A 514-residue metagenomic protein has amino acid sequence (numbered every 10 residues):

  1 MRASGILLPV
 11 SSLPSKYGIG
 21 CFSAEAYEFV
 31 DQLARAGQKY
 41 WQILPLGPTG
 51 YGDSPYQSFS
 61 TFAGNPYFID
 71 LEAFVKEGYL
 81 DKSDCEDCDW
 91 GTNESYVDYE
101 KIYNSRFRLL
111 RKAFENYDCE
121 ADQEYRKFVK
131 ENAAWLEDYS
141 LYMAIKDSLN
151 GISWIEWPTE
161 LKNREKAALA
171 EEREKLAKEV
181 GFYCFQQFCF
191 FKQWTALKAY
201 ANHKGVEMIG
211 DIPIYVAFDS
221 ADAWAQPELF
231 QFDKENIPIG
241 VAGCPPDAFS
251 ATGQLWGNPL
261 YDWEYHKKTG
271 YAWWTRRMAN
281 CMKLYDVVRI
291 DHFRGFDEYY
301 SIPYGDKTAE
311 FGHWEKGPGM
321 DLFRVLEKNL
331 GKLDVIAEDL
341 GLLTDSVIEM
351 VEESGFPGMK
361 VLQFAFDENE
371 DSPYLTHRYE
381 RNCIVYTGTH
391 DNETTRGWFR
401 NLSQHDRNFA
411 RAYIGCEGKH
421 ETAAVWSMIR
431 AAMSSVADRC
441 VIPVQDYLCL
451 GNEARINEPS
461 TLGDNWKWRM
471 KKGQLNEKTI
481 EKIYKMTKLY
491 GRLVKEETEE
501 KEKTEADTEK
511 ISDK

Functional and structural regions predicted by a protein language model:
M1-A24, Q32, A36: Mature N-terminal, pre-catalytic/accessory segment of carbohydrate-active enzymes
P9, S15, D53-Q187, F191 (+4 more regions): Alpha-amylase-like alpha-glycosidases and glucanotransferases acting on alpha-linked glucans and related
E25-T49, L284-Y285: Catalytic domains of carbohydrate-active enzymes, especially glycoside hydrolases
A34, W194-N202, E327, V351-E352: Surface-exposed amphipathic alpha-helices with a cationic face
L44, E207-I209, P213, V287 (+1 more regions): Outer-envelope exported proteins of Gram-negative bacteria
Y183, F188-V216: Conserved, well-ordered alpha-helix/loop/beta-strand core segments that scaffold catalytic motifs
L450-K514: In a subset of proteins, long, contiguous C-terminal domains/tails are tracked
